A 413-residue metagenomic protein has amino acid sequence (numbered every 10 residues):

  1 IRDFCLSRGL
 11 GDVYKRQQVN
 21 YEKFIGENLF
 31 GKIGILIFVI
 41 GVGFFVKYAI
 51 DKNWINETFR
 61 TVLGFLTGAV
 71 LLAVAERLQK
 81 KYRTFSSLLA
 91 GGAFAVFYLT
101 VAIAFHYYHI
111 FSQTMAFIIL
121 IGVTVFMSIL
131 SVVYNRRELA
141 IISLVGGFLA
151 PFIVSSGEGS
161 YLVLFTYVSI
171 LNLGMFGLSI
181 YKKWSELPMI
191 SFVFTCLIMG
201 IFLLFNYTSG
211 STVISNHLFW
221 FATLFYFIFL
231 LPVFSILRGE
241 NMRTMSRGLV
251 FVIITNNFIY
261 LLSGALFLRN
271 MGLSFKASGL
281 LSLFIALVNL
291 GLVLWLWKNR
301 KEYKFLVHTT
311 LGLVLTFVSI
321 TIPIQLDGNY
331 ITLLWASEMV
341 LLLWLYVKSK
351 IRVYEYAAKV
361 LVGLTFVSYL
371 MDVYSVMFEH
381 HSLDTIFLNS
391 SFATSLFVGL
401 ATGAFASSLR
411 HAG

Functional and structural regions predicted by a protein language model:
I1-Y14: Single conserved hydrophobic/aromatic residue that forms the stacking wall/gate of nucleotide- or nucleobase-binding
C5, F30, S179: Short glycine- and Lys/Arg-enriched binding-loop motifs that mark or flank ligand-binding interfaces
D12-Q18, G413: Membrane-interfacial, low-structure loops and terminal tails that flank and connect transmembrane helices in multi-pass
R16-L29: Cytosolic juxtamembrane amphipathic/interface segments immediately preceding and feeding into a transmembrane helix
G26-F38: Membrane-interface recognition of transmembrane alpha-helix starts, especially the cytoplasmic loop-to-helix transition
I37-V46: Canonical alpha-helical transmembrane segments of integral membrane proteins
V46-F65, A69-T310, S319-G413: Extended, compositionally biased regions that are outside compact catalytic cores
